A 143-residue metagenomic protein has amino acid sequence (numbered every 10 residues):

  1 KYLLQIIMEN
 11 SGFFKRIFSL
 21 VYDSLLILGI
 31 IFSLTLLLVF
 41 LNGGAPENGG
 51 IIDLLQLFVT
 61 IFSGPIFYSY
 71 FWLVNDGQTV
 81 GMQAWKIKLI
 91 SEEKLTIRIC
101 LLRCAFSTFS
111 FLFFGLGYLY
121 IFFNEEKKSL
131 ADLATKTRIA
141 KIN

Functional and structural regions predicted by a protein language model:
Y2-N143: Membrane-interfacial and juxtamembrane segments of integral membrane proteins
